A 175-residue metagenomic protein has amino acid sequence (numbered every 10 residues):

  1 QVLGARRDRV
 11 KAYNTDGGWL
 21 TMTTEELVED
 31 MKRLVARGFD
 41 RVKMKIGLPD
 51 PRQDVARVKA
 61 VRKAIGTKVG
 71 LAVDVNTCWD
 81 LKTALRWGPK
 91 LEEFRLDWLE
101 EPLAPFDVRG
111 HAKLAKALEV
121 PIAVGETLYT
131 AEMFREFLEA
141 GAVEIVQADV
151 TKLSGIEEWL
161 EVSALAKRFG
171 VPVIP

Functional and structural regions predicted by a protein language model:
Q1-A72, N76-E93, A117: N-terminal capping/lid subdomain adjacent to the active-site entrance of alpha/beta enzymes
Y13, A72, E100, P121-G125 (+1 more regions): Structural detector of well-ordered beta-strand residues that form the stable sheet scaffold of enzyme domains
G18, I46-D50, T77-W79, L103-P105 (+2 more regions): Active-site-proximal loop/turn and secondary-structure-junction residues that shape catalytic pockets, frequently
D40, D97, V143-E144: Short acidic/polar active-site loop segments enriched in Thr and Asp
T83-R95, E100, L138-A140, W159-V162 (+1 more regions): A short alpha/beta connector and helix-capping loop motif
F106-P175: Catalytic alpha/beta core domains of metabolic enzymes, predominantly
